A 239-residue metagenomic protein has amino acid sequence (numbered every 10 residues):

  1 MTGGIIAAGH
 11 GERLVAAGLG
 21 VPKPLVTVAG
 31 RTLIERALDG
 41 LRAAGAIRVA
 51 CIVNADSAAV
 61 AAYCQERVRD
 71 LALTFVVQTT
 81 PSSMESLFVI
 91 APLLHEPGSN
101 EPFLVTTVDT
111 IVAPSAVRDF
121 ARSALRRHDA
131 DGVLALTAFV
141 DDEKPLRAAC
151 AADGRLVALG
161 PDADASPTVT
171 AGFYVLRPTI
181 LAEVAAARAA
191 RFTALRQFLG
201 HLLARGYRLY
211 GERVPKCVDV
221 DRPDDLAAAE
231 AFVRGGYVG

Functional and structural regions predicted by a protein language model:
M1, I47-R48, E101: Short acidic/polar active-site loop segments enriched in Thr and Asp
M1-L19, Y207: N-terminal nucleotide-binding beta1-loop-alpha1 segment
G20-E35: Short catalytic helix/loop segments, enriched in acidic residues and glycine and frequently bearing histidine
R31-R48, A62: A short, N-terminal amphipathic alpha-helix
A50-N54, A135-L136: Short internal beta-strands
D56-A58: A conserved acidic beta->alpha catalytic loop
V60-C150: Conserved beta-loop-beta/alpha segment of the NTase-like Rossmann-fold superfamily that binds/positions NTPs
L125, R155-D219, P223-G239: Catalytic-core segments of class I nucleotidyltransferases/pyrophosphorylases that form NMP-activated intermediates
